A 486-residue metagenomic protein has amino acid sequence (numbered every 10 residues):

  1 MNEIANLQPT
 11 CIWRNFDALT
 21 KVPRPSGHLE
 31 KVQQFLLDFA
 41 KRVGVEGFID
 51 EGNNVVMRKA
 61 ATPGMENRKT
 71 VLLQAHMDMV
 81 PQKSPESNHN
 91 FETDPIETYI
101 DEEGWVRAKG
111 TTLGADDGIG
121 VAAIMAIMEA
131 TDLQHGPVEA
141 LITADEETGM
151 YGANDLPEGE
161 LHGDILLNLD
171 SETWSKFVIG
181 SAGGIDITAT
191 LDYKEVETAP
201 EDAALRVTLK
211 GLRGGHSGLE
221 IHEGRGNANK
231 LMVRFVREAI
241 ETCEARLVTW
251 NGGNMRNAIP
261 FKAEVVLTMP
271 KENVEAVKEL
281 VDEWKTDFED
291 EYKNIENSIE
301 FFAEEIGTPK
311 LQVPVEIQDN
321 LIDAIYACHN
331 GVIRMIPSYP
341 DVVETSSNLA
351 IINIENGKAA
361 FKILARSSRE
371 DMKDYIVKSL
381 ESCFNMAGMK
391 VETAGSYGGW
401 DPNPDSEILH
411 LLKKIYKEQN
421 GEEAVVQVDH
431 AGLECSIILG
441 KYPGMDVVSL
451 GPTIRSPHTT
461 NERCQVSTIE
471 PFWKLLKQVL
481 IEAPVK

Functional and structural regions predicted by a protein language model:
E3-G104: Acidic/His- and Gly-rich active-site-bordering loop/insert found across diverse amide/peptide-bond hydrolases
P9-I12, P337, E344-A359, L364 (+1 more regions): Zn-dependent metallopeptidase/amidohydrolase metal-coordination segment
M65-P137, I142-T148, A153-D164, T190 (+6 more regions): Active-site metal-coordination/substrate-binding segment of hydrolases, especially metallo-dependent peptidases
Q74-H76, L141-T143, L166-D170, T208-K210 (+1 more regions): Short beta-strand segments
E103-R107, E147-T148, N154-R366: Midchain, well-structured core segments that form catalytic/ion-binding scaffolds
G159, R225-T242, K271-V274, D319-Y326 (+4 more regions): His/Asp/Glu-rich mid-to-C-terminal helical/loop segments that flank catalytic regions of hydrolases
E220, N227-N229, R234-W250, P402-M445: Active-site-adjacent substrate-binding region of metalloamidase/peptidase-like peptide-processing proteins
V342-A431: Substrate-recognition/cap regions that form aromatic- and gly/pro-loop-enriched pockets for small-molecule ligands
